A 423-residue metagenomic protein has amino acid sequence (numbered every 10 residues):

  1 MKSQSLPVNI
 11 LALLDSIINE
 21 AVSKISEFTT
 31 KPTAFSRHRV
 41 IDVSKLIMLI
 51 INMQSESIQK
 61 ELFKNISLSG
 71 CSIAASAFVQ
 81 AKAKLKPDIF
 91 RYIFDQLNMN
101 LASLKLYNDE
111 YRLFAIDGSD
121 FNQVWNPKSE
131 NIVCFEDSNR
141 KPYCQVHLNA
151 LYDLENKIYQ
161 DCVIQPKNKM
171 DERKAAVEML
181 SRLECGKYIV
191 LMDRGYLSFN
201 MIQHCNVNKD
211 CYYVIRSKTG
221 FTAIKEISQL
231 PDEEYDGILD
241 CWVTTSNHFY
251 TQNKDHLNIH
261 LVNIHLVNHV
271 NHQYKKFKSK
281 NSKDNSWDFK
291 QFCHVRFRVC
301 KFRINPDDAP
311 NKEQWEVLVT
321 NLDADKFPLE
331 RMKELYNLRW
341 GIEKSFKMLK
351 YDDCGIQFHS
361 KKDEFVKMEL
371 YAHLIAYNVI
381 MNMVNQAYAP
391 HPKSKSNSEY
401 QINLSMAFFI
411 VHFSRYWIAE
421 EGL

Functional and structural regions predicted by a protein language model:
M1-E56, K64-N65, S69-S72, A77-L85 (+5 more regions): Single, function-defining residue in the core of a domain
I89-N100, L104: Short Lys/Arg-enriched helix C-cap and helix-to-coil transition segments that create basic nucleic-acid-contact patches
R112-F114: Conserved beta-strand elements of the Class I
C134: Extracytosolic and intramembrane catalytic regions of membrane-associated proteins in envelope/secretory systems
